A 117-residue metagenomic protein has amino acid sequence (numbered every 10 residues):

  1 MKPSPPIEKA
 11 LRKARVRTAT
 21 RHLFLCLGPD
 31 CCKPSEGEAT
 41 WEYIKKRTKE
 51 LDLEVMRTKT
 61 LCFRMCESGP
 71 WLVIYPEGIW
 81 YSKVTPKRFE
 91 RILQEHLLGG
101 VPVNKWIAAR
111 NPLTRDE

Functional and structural regions predicted by a protein language model:
M1-L25, K49-D52, G78, V84-E117: Iron-sulfur (Fe-S) cluster-binding modules
T20-E36, T58-E77: Local cysteine-cluster metal-coordination motifs and their immediate loop/turn environment, predominantly Fe-S cluster
G37-E38, P86: Conserved strand-to-helix beginnings and helix N-cap segments that scaffold or border functional pockets
T40-V55: Conserved helix-turn-beta segment immediately C-terminal to the redox Cys motif in thioredoxin-like folds
